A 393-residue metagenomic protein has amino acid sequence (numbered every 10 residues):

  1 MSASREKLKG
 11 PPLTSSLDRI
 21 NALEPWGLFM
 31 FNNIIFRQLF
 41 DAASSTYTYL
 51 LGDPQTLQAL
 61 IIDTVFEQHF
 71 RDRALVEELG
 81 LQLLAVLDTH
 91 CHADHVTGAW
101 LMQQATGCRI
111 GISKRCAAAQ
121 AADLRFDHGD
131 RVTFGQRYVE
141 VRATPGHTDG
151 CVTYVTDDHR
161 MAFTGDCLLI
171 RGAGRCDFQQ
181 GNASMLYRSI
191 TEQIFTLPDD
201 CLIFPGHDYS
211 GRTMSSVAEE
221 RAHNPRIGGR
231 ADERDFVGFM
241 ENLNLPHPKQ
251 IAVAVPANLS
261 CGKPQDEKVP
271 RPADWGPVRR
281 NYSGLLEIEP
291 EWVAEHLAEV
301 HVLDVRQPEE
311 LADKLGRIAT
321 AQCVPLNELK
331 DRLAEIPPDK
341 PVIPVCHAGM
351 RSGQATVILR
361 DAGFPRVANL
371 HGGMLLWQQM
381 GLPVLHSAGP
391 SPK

Functional and structural regions predicted by a protein language model:
E24, F31, R188-L202, G206-E289 (+1 more regions): Accessory terminal helices/loops
F29-Q82, Y154-G165, R171, Q307: Conserved beta-strand hairpin/beta-sheet module of binuclear metal-dependent hydrolase folds, prominently
S45, T56-L57, V65-A143, R160 (+2 more regions): Active-site HxH/HxHxD metal-binding segment of metal-dependent hydrolases
L50, R131-D157, M161, E287-E291: Core dinuclear metal-dependent hydrolase active-site scaffold
L51, D63, H90, M102 (+5 more regions): Divalent metal-coordination and catalytic microenvironments
T64-V65, C91, R115-C116, H147-T148 (+5 more regions): Active-site metal-binding loops of divalent metal-dependent hydrolases
E267-P344, S387: Positively charged, proline/Ser/Thr-rich regional signature most characteristic of the Rhodanese/CDC25-like
L326-M380, L385: Catalytic cysteine-centered active loop of the rhodanese-like fold, especially the PTP/DSP P-loop
